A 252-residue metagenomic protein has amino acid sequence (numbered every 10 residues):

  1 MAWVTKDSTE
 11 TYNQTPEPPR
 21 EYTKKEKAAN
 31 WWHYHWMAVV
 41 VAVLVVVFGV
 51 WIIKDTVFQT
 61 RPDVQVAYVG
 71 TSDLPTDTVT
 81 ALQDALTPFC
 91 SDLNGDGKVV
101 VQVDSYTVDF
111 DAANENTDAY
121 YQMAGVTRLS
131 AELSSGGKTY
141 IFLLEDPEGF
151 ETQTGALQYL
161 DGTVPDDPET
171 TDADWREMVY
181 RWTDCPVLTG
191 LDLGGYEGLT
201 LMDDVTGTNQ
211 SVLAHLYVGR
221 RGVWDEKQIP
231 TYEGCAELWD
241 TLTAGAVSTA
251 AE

Functional and structural regions predicted by a protein language model:
M1-P19: N-terminal intrinsically disordered, acidic low-complexity segments at the extreme N-terminus
E21-N30: Cytosolic juxtamembrane amphipathic/interface segments immediately preceding and feeding into a transmembrane helix
H35-T56: Hydrophobic membrane-insertion alpha-helices, especially the h-region of bacterial N-terminal signal peptides
D63-S72: Short, well-ordered beta-strand elements
T76-K98: Short, polar/charged alpha-helical segment
D92-A119: Acidic, glycine-anchored loop motifs typical of Ca2+
D118-L191: Extracytoplasmic "Venus flytrap"/periplasmic binding protein-like
V187-E252: Bilobed periplasmic-binding protein/Venus flytrap-like ligand-binding cleft at the lobe interface of extracytoplasmic
